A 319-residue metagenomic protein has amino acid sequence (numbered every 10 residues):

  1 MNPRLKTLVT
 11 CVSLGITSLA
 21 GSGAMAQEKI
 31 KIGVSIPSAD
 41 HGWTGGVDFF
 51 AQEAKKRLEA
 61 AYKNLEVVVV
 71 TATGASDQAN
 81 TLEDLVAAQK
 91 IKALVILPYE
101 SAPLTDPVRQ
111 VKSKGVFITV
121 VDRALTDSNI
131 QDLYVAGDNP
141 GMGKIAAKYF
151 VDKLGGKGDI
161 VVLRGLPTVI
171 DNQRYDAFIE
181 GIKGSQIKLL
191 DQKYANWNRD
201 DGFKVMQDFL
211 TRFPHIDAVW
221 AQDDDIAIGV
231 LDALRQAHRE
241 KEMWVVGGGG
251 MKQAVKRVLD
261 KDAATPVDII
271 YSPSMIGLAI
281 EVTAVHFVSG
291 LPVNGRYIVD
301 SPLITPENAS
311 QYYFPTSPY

Functional and structural regions predicted by a protein language model:
M1-T10: Bacterial N-terminal signal peptides that target proteins for export
R4, A26-Y319: A residue-level marker of the well-folded mature domains of exported/periplasmic proteins
G21-G23: N-terminal signal peptide c-region/cleavage motif recognized by signal peptidases
